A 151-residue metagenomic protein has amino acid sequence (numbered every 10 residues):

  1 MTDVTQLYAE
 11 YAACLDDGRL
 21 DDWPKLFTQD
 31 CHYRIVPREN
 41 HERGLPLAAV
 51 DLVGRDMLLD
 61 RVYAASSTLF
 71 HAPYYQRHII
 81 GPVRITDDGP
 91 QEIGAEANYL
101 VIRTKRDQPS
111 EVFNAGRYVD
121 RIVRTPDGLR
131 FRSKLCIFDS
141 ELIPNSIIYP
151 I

Functional and structural regions predicted by a protein language model:
M1-D21, K25-Q29: Short, low-complexity N-terminal intrinsically disordered segments enriched in polar/charged residues
T2-Q6, C14, A49, D56 (+1 more regions): A generic "alpha-helical surface" signal
Y11, P46-V50, S110: A general boundary/transition motif marking the beginning of the first structured unit of a protein
Y11, W23, L58, A95 (+1 more regions): Hydrophobic pocket/interface hotspot
Y11-A13, S66-P73, R106-P109: Short helix-to-loop capping/linker segments positioned immediately adjacent to catalytic or ligand/cofactor-binding
Q29-N98: A solvent-exposed, acidic/Ser-Thr-rich amphipathic alpha-helical stretch
Q76-I79, R84-I151: A beta-strand edge to alpha-helix "cap/lid" segment located at domain peripheries
